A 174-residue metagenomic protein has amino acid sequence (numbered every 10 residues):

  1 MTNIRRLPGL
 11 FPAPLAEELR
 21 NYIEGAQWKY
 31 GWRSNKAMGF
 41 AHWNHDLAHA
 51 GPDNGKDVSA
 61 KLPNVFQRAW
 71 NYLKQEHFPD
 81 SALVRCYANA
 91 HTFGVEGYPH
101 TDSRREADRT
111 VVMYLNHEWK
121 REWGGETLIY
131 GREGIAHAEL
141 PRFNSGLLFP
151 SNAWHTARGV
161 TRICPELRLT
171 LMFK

Functional and structural regions predicted by a protein language model:
M1-D80: Non-heme Fe(II)/2-oxoglutarate
D53, S59, P63-K174: Catalytic core of non-heme Fe(II) oxygenases with the double-stranded beta-helix
